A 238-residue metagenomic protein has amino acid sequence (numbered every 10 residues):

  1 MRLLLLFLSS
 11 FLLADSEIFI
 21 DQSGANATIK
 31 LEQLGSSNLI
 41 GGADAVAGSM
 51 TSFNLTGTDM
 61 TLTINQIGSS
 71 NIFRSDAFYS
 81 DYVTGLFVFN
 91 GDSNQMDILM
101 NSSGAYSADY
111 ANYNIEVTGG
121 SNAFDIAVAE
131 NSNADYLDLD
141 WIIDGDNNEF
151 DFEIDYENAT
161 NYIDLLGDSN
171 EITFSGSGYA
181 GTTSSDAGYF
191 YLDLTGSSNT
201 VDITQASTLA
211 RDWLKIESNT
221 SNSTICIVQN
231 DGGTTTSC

Functional and structural regions predicted by a protein language model:
R2-L12: Sec-dependent N-terminal signal peptides
D15-C238: Low-complexity repeat regions of mature extracellularly deployed or surface/particle-associated proteins
